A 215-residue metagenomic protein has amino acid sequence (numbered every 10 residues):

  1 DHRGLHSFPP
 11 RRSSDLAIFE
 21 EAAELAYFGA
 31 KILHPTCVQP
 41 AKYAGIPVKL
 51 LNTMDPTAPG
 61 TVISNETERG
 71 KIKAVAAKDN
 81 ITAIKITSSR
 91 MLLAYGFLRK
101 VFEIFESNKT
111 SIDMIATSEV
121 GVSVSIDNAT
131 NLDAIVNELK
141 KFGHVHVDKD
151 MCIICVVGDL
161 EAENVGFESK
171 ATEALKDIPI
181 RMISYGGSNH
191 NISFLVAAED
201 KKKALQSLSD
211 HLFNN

Functional and structural regions predicted by a protein language model:
D1-P10: Single conserved hydrophobic/aromatic residue that forms the stacking wall/gate of nucleotide- or nucleobase-binding
H2, Y27, V156: Short glycine/serine/threonine-biased micro-segments
H2-R3, K31, V165, A198: A generic helix-loop boundary/linker signal
F8-P9, N52, D127, A197: Short, solvent-exposed coil/turn linker segments
R11-P56: Polyanion-binding loop/helix "lid" in catalytic or ligand-binding cores
P59-N215: A conserved regulatory-domain signal marking ACT and ACT-like small-molecule sensing domains and adjacent regulatory
